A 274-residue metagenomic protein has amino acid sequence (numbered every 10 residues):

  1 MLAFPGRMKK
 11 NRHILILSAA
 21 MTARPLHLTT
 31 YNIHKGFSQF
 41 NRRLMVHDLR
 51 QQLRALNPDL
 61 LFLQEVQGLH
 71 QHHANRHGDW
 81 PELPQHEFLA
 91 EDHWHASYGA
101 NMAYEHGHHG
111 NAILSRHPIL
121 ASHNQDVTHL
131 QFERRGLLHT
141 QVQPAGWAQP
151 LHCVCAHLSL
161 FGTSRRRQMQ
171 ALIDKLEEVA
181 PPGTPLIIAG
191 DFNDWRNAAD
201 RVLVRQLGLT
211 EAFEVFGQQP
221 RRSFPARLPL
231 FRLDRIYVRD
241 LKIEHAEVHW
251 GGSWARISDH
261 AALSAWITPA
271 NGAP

Functional and structural regions predicted by a protein language model:
M1-K10: Extreme N-terminal basic, low-complexity initiation segments that serve as generic localization/processing leaders
K9-L60, D92-Y98, A103-P274: Active-site regions of metal-assisted phosphoester/phosphodiester hydrolases, unifying DNase/endonuclease modules
S38-R43, H70-E82: Short, flexible/disordered intra-domain loops and linkers
E65-V66, G190: Short acidic donor-binding/metal-coordinating loop in glycosyltransferase active sites
Q67-L69, W195: Short "lid" loop at the C-terminus of a central beta-strand within the Rossmann-like core of SAM-dependent
P81-A96: Charged, glycine-enriched surface loops/patches that mediate electrostatic binding to polyanionic ligands
